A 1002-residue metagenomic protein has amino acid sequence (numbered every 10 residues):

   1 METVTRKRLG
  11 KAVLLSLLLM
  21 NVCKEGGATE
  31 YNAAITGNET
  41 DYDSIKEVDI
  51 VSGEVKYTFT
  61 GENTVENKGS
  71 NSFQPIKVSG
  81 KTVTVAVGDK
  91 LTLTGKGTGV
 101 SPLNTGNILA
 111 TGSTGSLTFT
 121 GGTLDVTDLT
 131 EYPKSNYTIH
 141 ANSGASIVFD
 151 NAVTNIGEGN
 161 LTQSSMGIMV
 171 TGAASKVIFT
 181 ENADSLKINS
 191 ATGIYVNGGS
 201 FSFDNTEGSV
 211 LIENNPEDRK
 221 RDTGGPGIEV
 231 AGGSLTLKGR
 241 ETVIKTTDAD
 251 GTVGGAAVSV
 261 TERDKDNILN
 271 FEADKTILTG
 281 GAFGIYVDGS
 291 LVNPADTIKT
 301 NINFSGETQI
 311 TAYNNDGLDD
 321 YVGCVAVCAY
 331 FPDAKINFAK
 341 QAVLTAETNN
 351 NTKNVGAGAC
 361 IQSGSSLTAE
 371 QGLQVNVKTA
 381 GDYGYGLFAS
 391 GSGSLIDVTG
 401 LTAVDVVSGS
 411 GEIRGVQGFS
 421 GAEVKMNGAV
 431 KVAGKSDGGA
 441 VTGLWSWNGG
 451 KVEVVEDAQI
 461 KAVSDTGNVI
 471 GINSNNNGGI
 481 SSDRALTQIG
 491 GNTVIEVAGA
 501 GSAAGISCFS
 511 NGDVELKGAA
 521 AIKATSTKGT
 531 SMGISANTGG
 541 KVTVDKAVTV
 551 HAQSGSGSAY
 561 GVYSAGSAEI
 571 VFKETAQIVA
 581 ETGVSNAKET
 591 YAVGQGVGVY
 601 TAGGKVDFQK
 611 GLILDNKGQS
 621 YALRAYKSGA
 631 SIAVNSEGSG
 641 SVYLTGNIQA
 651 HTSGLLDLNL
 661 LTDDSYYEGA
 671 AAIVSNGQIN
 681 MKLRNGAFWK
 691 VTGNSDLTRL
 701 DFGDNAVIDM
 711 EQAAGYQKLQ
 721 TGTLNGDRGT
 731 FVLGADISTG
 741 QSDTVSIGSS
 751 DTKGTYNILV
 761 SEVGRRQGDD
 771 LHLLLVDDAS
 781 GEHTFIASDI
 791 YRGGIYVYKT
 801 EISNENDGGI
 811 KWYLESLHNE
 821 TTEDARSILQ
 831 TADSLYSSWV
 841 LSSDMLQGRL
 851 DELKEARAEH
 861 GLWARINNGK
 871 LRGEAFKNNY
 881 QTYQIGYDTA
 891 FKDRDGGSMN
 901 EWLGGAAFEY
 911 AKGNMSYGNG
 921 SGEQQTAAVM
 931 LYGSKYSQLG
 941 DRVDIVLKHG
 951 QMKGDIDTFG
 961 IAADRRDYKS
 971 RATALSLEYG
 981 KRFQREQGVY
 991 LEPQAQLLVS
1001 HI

Functional and structural regions predicted by a protein language model:
M1-A28: Gram-negative bacterial Sec-dependent N-terminal signal peptides
T3-K7, K11, V732-A735, Q741-S742 (+1 more regions): Outer-membrane translocation/initiation segment of Type V secreted surface proteins
Y31, I35-Y42, V48-F73, V83-N104 (+24 more regions): Beta-strand-rich solenoid/repeat architectures in extracellular/passenger domains of polysaccharide-targeting enzymes
G225, G255, C324, G356 (+14 more regions): Transmembrane beta-barrel architecture of outer membranes
D296, Y330-F331, I361, G391 (+6 more regions): Short aromatic-glycine motifs in intrinsically disordered, low-complexity regions
E589, D615-K617, A625-T755, S761-S816: Extracellular beta-solenoid/beta-roll
H818-Q994, V999-H1001: Outer membrane beta-barrel translocator domains of Type V secretion systems
